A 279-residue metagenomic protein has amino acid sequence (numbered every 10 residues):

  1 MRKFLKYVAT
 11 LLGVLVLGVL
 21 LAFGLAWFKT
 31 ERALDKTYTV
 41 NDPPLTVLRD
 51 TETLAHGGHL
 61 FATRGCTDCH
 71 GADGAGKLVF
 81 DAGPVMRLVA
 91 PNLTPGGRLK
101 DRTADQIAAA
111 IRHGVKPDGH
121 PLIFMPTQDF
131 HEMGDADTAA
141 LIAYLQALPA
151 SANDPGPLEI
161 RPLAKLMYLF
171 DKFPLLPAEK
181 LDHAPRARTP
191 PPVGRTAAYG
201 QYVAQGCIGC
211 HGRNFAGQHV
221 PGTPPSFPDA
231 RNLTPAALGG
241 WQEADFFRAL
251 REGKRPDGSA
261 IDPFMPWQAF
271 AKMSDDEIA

Functional and structural regions predicted by a protein language model:
R2-T37: N-terminal type II signal-anchor transmembrane helix that functions as the membrane-insertion/stop-transfer segment
G13-W27, M133-A197: Extended surface/linker regions that mediate inter-domain or inter-protein docking in multi-component redox
G18, F23, A104-A110, K116 (+4 more regions): C-terminal capping alpha-helices of c-type cytochrome domains
T37-A62, D101, K172-A204: Electrostatic cytochrome c docking/interface patches
V40-L48, D73-Q106, P121-G134, P162-D171 (+2 more regions): Gly/Gly-Pro-rich "capping" loops immediately C-terminal to redox-active cysteine motifs in periplasmic/lumenal
G57, T63-A72, I107, L141 (+1 more regions): The canonical Cys-X-X-Cys-His
C69-A75, R112-H113, P126, Q146-A147 (+2 more regions): Detector for the c-type heme attachment site
F170-G194, Q201, L238, A249 (+4 more regions): C-type cytochrome heme-c attachment and multiheme electron-transfer modules
